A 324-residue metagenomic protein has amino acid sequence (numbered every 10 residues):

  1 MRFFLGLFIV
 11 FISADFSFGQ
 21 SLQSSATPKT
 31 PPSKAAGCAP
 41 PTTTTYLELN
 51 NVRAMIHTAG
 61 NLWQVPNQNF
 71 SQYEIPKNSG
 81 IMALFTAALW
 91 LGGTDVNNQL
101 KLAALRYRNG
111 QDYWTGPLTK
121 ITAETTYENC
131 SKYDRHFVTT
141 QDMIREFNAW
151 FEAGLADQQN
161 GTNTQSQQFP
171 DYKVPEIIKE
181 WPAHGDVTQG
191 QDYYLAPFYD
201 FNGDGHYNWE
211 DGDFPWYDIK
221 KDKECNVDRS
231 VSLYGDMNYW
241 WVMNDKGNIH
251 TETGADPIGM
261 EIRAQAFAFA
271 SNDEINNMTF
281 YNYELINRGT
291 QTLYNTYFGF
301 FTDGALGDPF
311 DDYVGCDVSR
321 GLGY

Functional and structural regions predicted by a protein language model:
M1-Q23: Bacterial Sec-dependent N-terminal signal peptides
Q20-Y324: A long-range scaffold signal marking pre-active-site subdomains of enzyme folds
